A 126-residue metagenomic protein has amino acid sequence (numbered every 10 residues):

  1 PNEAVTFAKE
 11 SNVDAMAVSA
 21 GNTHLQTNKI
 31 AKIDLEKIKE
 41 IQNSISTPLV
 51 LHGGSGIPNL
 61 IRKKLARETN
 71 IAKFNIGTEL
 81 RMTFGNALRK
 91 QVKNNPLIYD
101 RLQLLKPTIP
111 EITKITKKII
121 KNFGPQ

Functional and structural regions predicted by a protein language model:
P1-N2, L51, L104-P107: Active-site mouth loops of central-metabolism enzymes
P1-T47, N59-I71, I76, N86-K90 (+1 more regions): Alpha/beta enzyme core
A20-N22, G53-G54, T78-R81: Short, ordered loop/turn segments at secondary-structure junctions
L25-K29, G53, D100-L104: Conserved short-loop catalytic and cofactor-binding motifs
M82-P125: C-terminal helical cap(s) of enzyme catalytic domains, especially alpha/beta-barrels
